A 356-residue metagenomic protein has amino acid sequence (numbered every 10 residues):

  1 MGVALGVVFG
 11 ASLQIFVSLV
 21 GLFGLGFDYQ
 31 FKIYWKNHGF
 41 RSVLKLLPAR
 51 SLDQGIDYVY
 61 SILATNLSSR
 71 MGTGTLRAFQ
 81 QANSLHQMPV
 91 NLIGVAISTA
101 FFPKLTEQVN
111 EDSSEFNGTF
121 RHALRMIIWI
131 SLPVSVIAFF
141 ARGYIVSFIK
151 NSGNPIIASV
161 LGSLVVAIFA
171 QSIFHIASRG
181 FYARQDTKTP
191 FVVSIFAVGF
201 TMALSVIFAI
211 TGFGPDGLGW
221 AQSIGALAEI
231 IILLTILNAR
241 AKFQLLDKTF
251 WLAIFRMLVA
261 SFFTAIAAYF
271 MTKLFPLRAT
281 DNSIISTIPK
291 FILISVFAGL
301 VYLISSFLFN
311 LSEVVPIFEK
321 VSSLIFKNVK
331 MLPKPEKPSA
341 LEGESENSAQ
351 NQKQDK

Functional and structural regions predicted by a protein language model:
M1-G21, K188, V198-I231, T235 (+2 more regions): Membrane-interface helix-loop junctions in multi-pass transport and translocation proteins
A4, L19-D57, A239-M257: Interhelical loop/hinge segments that connect adjacent transmembrane helices in multipass membrane
L44, Q80, F101, D112-A141 (+3 more regions): Interfacial transmembrane-helix starts/ends
K45-L46, L67-M88, N154-A158, I294: Interfacial/gating helices of multi-pass transporter permease domains
I93-E111, L124, S178: Helix-loop junctions and terminal segments of transmembrane helices in multi-pass membrane transport/translocation
F139-I168, F243, R278-I285: Interfacial segments at transmembrane-helix termini and the short loops linking adjacent helices
V166-F196, T211: Membrane-interface junctions at transmembrane-helix termini in multi-pass inner-membrane proteins
L245, T272-K356: Membrane-proximal transmembrane or re-entrant/amphipathic helices at the cytosolic face
